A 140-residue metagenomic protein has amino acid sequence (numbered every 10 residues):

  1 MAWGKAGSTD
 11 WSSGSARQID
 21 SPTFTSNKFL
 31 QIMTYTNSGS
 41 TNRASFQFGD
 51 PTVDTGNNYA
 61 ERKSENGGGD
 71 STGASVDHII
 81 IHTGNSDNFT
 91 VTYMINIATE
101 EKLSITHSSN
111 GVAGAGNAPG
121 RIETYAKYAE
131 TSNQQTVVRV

Functional and structural regions predicted by a protein language model:
M1-V140: Surface-exposed molecular-recognition determinants
